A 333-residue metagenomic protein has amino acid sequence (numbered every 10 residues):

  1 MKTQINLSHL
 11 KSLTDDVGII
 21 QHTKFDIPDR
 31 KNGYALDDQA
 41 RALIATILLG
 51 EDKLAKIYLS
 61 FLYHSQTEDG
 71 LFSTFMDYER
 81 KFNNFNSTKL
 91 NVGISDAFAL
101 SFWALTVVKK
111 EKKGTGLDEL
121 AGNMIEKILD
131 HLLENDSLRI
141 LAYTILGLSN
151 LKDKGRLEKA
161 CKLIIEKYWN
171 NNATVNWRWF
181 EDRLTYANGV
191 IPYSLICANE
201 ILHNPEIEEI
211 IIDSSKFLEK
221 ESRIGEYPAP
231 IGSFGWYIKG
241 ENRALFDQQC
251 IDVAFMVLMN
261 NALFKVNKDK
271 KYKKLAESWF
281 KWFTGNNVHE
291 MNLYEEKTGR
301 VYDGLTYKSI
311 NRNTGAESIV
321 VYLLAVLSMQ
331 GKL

Functional and structural regions predicted by a protein language model:
M1-L333: Glycan-recognition and catalytic cores of secretory/periplasmic carbohydrate-active enzymes
